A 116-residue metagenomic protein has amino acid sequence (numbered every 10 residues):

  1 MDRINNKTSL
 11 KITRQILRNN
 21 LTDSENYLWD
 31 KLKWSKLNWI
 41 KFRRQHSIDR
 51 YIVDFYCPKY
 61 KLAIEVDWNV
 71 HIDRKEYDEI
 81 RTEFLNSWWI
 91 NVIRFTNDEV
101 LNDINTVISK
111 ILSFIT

Functional and structural regions predicted by a protein language model:
M1-I40, T116: Solvent-exposed, charged helical/coil patches that constitute nucleic-acid or partner-interaction surfaces
L17, R44-F114: Basic, amphipathic alpha-helical patches used to engage nucleic acids or provide basic targeting signals, exemplified
